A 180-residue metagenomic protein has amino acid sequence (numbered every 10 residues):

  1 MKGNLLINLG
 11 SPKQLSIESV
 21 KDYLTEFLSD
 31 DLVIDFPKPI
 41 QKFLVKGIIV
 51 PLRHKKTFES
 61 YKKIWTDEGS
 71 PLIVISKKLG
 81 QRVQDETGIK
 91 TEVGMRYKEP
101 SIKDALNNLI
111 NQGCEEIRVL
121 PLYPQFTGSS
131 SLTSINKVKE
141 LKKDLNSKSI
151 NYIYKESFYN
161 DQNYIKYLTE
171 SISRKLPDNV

Functional and structural regions predicted by a protein language model:
M1-V180: Active-site-proximal alpha-helix that buttresses catalytic centers in soluble enzyme cores
